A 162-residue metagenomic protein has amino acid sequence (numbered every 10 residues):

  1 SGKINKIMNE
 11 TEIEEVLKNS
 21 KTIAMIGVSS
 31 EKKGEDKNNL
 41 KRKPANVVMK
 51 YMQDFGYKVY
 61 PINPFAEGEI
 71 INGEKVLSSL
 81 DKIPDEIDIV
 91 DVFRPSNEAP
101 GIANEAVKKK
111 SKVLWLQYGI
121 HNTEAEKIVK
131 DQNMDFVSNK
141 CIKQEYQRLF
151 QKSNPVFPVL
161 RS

Functional and structural regions predicted by a protein language model:
G2-S162: Structural/interface elements that position substrates and couple domains in central-metabolism enzymes
